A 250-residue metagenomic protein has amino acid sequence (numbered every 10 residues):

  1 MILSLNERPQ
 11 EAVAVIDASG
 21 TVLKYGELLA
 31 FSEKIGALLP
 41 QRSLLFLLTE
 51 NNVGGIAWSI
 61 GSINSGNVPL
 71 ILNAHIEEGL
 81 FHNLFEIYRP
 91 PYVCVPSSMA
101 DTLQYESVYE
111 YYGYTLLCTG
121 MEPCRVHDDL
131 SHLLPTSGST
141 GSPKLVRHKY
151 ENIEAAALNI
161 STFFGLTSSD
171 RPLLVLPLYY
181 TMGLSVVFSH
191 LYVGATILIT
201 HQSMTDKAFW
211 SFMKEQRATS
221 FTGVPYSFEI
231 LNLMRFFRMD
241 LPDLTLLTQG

Functional and structural regions predicted by a protein language model:
L3-S4, V53-L72, H82, I160-T162 (+1 more regions): Hydrophobic alpha-helical segments in the ANL/AMP-binding
Q10-E11, C118-P135, S142, G165-R171: Conserved pre-ATP/AMP-binding loop-to-beta segment of ANL
E11-L39, G79-H82, H148-E151: Conserved AMP-binding/adenylate-forming core of the ANL superfamily
K24-Y25, L130-L158: Conserved AMP-binding A3 loop
K34-H75, P177: Conserved AMP-binding/adenylate-forming
S98-M99, A218-G250: Adenylate-forming
E154-R171, T181-S220: Conserved AMP-binding/adenylation subdomain of ANL enzymes
